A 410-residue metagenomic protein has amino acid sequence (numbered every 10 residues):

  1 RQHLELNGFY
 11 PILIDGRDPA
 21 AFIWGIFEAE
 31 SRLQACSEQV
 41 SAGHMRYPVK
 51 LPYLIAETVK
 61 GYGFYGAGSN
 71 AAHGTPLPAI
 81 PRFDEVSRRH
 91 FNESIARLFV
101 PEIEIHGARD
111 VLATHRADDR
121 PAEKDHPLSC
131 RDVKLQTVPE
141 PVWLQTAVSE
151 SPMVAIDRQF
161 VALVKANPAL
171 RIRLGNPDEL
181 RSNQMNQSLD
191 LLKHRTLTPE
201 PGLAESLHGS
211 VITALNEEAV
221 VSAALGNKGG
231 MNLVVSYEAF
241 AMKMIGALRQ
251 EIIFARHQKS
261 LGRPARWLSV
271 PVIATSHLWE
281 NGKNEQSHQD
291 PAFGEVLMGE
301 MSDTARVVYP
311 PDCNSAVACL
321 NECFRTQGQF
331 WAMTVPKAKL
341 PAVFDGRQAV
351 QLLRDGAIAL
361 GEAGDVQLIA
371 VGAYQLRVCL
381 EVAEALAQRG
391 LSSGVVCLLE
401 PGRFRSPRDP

Functional and structural regions predicted by a protein language model:
R1-H106, E285-P410: Glycine-rich ThDP/TPP pyrophosphate-binding loop and its adjacent helix/strand module within ThDP-dependent enzymes
L13-D15, I103-P341, P401-G402, R408: Thiamine diphosphate
